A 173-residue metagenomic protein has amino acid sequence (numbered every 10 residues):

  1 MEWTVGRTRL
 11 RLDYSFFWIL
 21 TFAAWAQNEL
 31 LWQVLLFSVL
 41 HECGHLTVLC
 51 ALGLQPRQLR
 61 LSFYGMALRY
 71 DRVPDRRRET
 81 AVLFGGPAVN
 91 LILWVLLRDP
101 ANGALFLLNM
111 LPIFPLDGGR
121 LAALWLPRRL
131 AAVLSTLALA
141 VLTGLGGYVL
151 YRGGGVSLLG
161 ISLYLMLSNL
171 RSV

Functional and structural regions predicted by a protein language model:
M1-V173: Hydrophobic transmembrane alpha-helices and their immediate loop junctions in multi-pass integral membrane proteins
